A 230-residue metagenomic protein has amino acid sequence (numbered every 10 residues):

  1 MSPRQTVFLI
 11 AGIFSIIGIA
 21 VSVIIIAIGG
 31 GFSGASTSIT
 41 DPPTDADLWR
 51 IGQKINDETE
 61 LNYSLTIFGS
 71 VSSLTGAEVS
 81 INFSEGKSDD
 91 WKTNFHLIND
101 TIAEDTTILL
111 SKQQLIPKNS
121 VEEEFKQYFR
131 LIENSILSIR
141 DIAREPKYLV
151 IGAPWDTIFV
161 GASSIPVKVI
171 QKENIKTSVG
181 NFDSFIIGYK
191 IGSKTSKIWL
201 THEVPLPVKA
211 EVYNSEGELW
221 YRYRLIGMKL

Functional and structural regions predicted by a protein language model:
M1-I19, I25: N-terminal Sec-pathway targeting helices
S2-T6, D41, Q53, E123-R130 (+1 more regions): Polar/charged alpha-helical tracts
V7-F8, N99, E133, A143 (+1 more regions): Sequence-pattern detector for short linear motifs and compositional/periodic biases rather than a specific fold
F8, I108-L109, Q114, R130 (+3 more regions): Acidic/proline-rich low-complexity IDRs
A20-Q114, A153-L230: Acidic, serine/threonine-rich low-complexity disordered tracts
N119-S178: Flexible, processing/modification-adjacent segments and terminal tails in exported/periplasmic/extracellular proteins
